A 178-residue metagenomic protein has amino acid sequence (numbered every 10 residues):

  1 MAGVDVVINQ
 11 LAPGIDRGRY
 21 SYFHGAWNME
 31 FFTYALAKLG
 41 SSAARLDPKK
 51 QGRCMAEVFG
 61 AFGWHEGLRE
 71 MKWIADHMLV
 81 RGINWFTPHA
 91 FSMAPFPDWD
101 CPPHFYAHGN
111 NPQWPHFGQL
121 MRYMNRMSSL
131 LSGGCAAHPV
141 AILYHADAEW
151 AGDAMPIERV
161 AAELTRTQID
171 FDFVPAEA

Functional and structural regions predicted by a protein language model:
M1, V7, A12-A178: Carbohydrate-binding surfaces of carbohydrate-active enzymes
